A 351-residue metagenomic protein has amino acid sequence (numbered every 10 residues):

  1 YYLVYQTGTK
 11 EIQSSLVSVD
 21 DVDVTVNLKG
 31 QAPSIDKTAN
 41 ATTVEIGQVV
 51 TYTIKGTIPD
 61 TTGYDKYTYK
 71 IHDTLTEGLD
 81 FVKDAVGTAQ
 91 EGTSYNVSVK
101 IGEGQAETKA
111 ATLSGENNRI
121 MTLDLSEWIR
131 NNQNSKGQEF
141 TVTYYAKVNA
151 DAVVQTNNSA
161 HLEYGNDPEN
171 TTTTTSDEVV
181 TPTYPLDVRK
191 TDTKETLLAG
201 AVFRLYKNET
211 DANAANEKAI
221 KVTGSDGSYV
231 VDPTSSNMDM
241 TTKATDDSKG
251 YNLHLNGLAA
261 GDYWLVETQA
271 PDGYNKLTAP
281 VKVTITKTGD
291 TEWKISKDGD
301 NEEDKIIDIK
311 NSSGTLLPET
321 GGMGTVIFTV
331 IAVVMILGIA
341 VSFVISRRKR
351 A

Functional and structural regions predicted by a protein language model:
Y1-A351: Solvent-exposed loop/turn and edge beta-strand elements of beta-rich ligand-binding domains
